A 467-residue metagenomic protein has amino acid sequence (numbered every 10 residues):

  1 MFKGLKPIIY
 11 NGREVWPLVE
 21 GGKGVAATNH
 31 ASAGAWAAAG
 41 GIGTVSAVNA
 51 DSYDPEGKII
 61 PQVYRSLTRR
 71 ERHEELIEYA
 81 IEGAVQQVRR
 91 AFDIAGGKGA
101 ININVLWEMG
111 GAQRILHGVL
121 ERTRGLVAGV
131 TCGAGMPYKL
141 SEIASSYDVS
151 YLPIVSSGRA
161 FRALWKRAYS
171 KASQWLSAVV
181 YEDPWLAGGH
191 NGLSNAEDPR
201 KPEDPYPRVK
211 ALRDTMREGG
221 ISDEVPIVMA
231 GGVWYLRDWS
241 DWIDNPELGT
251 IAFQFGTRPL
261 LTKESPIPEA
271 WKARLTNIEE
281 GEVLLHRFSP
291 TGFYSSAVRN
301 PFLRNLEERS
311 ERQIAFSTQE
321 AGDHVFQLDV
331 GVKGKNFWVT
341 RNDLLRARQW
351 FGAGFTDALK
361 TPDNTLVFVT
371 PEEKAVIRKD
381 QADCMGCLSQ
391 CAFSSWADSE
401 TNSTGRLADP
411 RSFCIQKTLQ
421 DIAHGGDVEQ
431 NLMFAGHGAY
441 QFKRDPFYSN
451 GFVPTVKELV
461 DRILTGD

Functional and structural regions predicted by a protein language model:
M1-S222, T401-S403, R411, I415-D467: Active-site entrance/lid segments in N-terminal catalytic domains of soluble metabolic enzymes
V19, L186-P205, T215-E224, L236-D467: Conserved active-site-proximal phosphate/metal-binding subdomains
T28-A31, Y235-W239: Short glycine/serine/threonine-rich phosphate/pyrophosphate-binding segments that cradle anionic phosphate groups
V228-Y235: A short glycine-centered flexible hinge/capping loop motif at secondary-structure junctions
